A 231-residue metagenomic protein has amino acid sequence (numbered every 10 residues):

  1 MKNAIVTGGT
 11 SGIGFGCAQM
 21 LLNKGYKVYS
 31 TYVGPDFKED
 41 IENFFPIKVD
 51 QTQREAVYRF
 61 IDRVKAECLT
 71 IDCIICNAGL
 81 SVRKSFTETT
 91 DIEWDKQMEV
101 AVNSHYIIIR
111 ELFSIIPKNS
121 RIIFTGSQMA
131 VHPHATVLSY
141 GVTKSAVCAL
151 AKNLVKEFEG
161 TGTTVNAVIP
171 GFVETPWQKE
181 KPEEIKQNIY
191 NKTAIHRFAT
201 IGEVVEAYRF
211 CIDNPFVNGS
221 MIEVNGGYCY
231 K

Functional and structural regions predicted by a protein language model:
T10-S11: Conserved glycine-rich cofactor-binding loop
L69, R197-V224, C229: C-terminal substrate-recognition "lid" of short-chain dehydrogenase/reductases
N77-V82, G227: Conserved NAD(P)H cofactor-binding loop of Rossmann-fold oxidoreductase domains
S85-F86, T90-M98, Q178, I189: Substrate-binding pocket helix/loop in short-chain dehydrogenase/reductase
I109, T143, A151: Active-site helix of classical SDR
S114, K156-G160: Alpha-helical segment proximal to the catalytic Tyr-Lys
S127: Residue(s) in the substrate-gating loop at a strand-loop-helix junction that position the organic substrate next
